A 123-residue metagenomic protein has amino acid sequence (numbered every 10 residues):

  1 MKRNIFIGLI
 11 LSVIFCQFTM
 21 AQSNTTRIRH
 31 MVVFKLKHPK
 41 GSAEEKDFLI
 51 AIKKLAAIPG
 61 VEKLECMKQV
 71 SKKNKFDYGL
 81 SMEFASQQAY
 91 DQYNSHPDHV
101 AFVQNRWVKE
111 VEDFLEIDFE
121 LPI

Functional and structural regions predicted by a protein language model:
M1-K2: N-terminal secretory signal peptides that target proteins for export/translocation
I5-I14: Sec-dependent N-terminal signal peptides
G8-L9, K35, N105: A periodicity- and composition-biased signal for non-globular, repetitive helical segments
S12-V13, I52, P97, R106: Alpha-helix boundary/capping residues
V13-Y78, A85-Q92, D118-I123: Short S/T/G/P-rich N-terminal loop/turn motif that feeds into the first structured element of a domain
V61, V103-D118: Conserved short beta-strand edge segments in small beta-sheet-based binding/regulatory domains
Y90-S95, V100-W107: C-terminal structural segments of small proteins and small subunits
